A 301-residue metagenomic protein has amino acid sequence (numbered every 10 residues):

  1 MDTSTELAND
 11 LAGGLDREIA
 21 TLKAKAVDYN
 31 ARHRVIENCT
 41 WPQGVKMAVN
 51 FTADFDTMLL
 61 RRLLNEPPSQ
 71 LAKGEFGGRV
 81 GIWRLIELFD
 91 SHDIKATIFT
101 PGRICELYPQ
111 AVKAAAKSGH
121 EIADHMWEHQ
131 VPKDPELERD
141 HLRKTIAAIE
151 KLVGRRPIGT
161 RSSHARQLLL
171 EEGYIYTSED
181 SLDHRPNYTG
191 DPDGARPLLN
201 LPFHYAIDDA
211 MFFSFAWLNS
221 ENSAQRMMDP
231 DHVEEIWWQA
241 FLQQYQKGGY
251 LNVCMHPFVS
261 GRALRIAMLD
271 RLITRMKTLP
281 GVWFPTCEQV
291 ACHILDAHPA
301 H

Functional and structural regions predicted by a protein language model:
D2-A206, D231-V253, G261-H301: Catalytic alpha-helical scaffold of carbohydrate-active enzymes acting on polysaccharides/glycoconjugates
P202-A224: Glycine-rich, positively charged active-site loop/lid region within alpha/beta enzyme cores that binds and organizes
N222-E234: A mid-sequence, solvent-exposed acidic-amphipathic segment
H256: Acidic/histidine-rich, metal-coordinating catalytic segments
